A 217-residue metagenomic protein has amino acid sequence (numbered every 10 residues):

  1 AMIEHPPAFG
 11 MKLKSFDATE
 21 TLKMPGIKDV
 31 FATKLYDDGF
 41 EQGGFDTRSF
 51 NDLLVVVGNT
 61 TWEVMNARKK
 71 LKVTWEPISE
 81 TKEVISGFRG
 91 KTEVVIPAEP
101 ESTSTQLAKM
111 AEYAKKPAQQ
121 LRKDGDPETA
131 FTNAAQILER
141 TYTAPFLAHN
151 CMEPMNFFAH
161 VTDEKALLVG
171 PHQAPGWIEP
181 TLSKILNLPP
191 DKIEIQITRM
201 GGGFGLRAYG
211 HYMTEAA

Functional and structural regions predicted by a protein language model:
A1-A217: Structural alpha/beta core scaffold segments of enzyme domains
